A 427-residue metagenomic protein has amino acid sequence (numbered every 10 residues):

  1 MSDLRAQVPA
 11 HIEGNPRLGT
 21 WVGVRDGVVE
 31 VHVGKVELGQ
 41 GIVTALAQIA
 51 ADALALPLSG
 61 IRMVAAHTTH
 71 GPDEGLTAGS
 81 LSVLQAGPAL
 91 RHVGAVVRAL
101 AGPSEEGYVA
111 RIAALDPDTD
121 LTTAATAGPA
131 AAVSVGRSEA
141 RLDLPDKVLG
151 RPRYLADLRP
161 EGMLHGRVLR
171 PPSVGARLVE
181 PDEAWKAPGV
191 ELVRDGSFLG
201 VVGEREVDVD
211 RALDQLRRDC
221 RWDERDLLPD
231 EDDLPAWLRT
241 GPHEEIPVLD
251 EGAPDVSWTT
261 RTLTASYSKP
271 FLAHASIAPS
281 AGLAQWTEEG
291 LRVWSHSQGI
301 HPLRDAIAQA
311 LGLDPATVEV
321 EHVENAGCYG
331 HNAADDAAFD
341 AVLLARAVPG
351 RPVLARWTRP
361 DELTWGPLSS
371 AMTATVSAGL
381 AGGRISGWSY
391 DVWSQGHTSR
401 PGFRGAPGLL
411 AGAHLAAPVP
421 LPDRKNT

Functional and structural regions predicted by a protein language model:
M1-T427: Structural alpha/beta core scaffold segments of enzyme domains
